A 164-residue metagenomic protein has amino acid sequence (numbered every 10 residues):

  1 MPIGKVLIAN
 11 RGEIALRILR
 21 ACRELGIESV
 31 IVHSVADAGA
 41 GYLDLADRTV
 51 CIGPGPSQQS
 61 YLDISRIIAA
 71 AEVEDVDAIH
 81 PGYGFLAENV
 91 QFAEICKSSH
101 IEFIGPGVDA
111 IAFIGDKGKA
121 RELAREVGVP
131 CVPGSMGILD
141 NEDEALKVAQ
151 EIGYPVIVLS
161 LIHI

Functional and structural regions predicted by a protein language model:
M1-I162: N-terminal beta-alpha lobe that positions the nucleotide/phosphoryl donor in ATP/NTP-coupled carboxylate activation
